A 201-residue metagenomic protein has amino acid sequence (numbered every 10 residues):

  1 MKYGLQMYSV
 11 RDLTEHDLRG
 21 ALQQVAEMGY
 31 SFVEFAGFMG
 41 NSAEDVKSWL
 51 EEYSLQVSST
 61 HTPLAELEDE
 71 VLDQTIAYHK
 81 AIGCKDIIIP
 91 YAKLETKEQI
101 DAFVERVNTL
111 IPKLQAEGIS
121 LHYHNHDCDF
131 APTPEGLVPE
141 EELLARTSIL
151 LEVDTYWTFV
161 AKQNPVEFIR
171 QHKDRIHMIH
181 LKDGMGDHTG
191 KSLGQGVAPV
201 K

Functional and structural regions predicted by a protein language model:
M1-K85: N-terminal pre-domain/capping segments
G4, E34, S59-H61, I88 (+3 more regions): Conserved beta-strand positions in the central sheet of alpha/beta enzyme cores
R11-H16, F32-D45, P63-V71, L94-D101 (+3 more regions): Acidic-and-aromatic substrate-binding clefts and catalytic sites of carbohydrate-active enzymes
R19-G20, E70-T75, I100-N108, E135-E141 (+2 more regions): Charged helix-capping and loop-helix junction motifs
V46-P63, L110-L114, E140-T147, K201: Alpha-helix-loop-beta-strand connector modules within alpha/beta enzyme cores
H79-E98, E117-D127: Active-site groove signature of glycoside hydrolases
A116-V197: Acidic/histidine-rich catalytic cores of soluble enzymes
